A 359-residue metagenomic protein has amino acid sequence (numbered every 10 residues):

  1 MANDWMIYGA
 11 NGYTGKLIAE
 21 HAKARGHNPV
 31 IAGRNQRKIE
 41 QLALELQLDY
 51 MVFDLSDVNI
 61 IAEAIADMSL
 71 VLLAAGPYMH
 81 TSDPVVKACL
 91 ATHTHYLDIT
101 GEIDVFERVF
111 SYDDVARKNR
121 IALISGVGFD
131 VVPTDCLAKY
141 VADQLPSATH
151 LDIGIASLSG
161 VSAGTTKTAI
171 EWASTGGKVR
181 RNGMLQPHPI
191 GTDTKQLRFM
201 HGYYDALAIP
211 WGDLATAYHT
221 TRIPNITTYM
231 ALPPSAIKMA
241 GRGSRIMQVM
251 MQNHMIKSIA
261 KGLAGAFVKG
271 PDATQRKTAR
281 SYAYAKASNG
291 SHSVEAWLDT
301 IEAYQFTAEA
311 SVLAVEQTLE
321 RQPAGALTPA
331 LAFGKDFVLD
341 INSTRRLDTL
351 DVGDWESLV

Functional and structural regions predicted by a protein language model:
W5-R25: N-terminal Rossmann NAD(P)H-binding glycine-rich loop of SDR-like oxidoreductase domains
Y8, D143-K277, S281, H292-E295 (+1 more regions): Active-site-lining helix/loop region of Rossmann-like oxidoreductase modules
A32-Q36, D54-L55: N-terminal Rossmann-fold cofactor-binding loop
L46-Q47, I65-V71, A91-T94: Short acidic/histidine-rich motifs immediately flanking catalytic phosphotransfer sites in two-component signaling
V52-M68, L73-T81: Conserved Rossmann-fold cofactor-binding substructure of NAD(P)-dependent oxidoreductases
A88-F106: ADP-ribose/adenylate-binding Rossmann-like module
T100-A122: Rossmann-fold NAD(P)-binding glycine/threonine-rich loop
M247-V359: C-terminal active-site/capping subdomain that shapes the small-molecule cofactor and substrate pocket of enzyme
